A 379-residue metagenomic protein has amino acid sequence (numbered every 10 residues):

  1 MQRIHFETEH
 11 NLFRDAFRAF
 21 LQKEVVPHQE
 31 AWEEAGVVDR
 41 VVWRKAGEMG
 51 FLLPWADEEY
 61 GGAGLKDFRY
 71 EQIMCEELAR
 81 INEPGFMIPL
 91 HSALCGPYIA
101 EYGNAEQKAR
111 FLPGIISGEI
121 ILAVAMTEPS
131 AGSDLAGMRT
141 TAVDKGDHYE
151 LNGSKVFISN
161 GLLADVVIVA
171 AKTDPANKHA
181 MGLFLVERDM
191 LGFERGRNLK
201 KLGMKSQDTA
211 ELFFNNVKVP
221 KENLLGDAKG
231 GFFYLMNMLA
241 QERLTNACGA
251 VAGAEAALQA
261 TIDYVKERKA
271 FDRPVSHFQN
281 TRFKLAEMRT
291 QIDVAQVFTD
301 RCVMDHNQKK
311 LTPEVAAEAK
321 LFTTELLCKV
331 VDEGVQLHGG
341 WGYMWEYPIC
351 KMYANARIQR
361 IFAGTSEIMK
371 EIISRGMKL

Functional and structural regions predicted by a protein language model:
M1-G85, Y102-Q107, G114-E119, G132-L135 (+4 more regions): Alpha-helical interface subdomain recognition
G50, M74-A79, A171, V186-L191 (+1 more regions): Short Ser/Thr-interspersed hydrophobic loop/turn segments at strand-loop and sheet-helix junctions that line or gate
I88-L90, I115, S130-S133, F157-N160 (+2 more regions): Short Gly/Pro-enriched turn/cap motifs at secondary-structure boundaries
A93-Y102: Helix-loop "lid/cap" segments that line or gate small-molecule binding pockets
G118-M126: A short, Trp-centered hydrophobic/proline-enriched beta-strand micro-motif
G137-M138, D189-P220: Flexible, small-/acidic-enriched active-site or ligand-binding loops
H148, N152-R195: A short core secondary-structure module
N215-Y234: Long, acidic (Asp/Glu-rich), low-complexity accessory segments flanking structured domains
